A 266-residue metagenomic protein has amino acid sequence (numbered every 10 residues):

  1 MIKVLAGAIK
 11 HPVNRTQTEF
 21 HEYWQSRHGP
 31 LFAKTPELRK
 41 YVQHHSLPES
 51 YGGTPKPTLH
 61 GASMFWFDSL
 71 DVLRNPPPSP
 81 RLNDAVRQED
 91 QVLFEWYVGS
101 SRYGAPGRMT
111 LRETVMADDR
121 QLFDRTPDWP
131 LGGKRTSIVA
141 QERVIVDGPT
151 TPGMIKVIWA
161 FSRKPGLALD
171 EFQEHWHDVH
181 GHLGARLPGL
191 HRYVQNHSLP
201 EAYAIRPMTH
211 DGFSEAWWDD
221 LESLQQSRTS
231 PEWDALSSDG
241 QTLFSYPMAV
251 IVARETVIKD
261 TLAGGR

Functional and structural regions predicted by a protein language model:
M1-R266: Macromolecular interaction modules
